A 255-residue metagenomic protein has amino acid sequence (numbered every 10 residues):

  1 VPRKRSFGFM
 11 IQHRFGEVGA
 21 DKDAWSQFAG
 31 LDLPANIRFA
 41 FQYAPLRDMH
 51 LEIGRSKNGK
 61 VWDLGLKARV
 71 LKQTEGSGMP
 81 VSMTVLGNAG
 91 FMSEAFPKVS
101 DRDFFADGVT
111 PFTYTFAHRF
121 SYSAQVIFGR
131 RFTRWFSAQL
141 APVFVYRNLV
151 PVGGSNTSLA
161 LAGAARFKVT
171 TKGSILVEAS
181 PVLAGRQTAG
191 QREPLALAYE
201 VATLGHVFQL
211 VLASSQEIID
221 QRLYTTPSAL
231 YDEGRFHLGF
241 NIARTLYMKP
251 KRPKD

Functional and structural regions predicted by a protein language model:
V1-Y114, R119-A124, G129-L140, F144-N148 (+3 more regions): Transmembrane beta-barrel domains of Gram-negative outer membranes and organellar outer membranes
L51, I175-L176: Extended, compositionally simple hydrophobic/Ser/Thr-rich segments that build repetitive fibrous architectures
L149-G153: Extended, charged alpha-helical interaction scaffolds
S155-L161, Q191-L195: Charged helix-capping and loop-helix junction motifs
E178-S180: Short catalytic/ligand-gating loop segments at beta-alpha or beta-beta junctions within enzyme catalytic domains
T188: Flexible gly/pro/ser-rich segments immediately N-terminal to CXXCH heme-c attachment motifs in exported/periplasmic
